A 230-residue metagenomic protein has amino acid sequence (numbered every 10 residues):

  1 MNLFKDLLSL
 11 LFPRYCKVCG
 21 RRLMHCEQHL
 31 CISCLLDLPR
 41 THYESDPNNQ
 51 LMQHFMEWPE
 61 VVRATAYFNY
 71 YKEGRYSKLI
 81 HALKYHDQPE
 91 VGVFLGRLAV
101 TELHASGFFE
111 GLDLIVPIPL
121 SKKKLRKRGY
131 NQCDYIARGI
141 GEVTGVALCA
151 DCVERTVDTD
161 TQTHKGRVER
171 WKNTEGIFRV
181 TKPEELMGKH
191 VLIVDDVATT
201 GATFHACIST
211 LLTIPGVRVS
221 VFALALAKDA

Functional and structural regions predicted by a protein language model:
M1-D195, T199-A230: Glycine-rich phosphate/pyrophosphate-handling loop used in enzymes and phosphotransfer proteins
